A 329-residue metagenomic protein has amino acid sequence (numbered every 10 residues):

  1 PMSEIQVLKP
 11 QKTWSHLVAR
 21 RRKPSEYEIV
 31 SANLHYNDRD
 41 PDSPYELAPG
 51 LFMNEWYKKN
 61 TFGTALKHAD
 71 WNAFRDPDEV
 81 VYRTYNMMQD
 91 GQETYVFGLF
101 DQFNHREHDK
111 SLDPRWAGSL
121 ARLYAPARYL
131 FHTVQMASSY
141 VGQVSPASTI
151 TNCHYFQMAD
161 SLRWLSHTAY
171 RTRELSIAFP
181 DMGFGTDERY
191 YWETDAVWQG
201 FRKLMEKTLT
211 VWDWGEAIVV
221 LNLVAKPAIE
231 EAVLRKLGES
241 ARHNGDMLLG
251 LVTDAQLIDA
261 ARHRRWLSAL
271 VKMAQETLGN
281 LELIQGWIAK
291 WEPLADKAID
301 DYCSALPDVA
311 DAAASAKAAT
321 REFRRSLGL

Functional and structural regions predicted by a protein language model:
P1-L130, Q275-L329: Terminal targeting/low-complexity segments that flank the catalytic cores of oxidoreductases
D42-A48, P114-S145, W212-S240: Alpha-helical bundle segments that constitute or directly flank the non-heme di-iron/ferroxidase center
Y82, A117-F131, T151, M158 (+6 more regions): Amphipathic, non-membrane alpha-helical segments in soluble helical-bundle scaffolds
F103-L123, G183-L223: Acidic/His metal-coordination segments adjacent to aromatic residues that form catalytic metal sites in metalloenzymes
P114-W192: Long, hydrophobic, well-ordered secondary-structure blocks that form the structural core and pocket-lining surfaces
S139-C153, R171-D181, T208-A217, R235-A255 (+2 more regions): Inter-helical turn/loop segments and adjacent helix faces that build the functional surface of alpha-helical bundle
F156-E174, A228, A255-L270, K290 (+1 more regions): Alpha-helical scaffold segments in carbohydrate-active enzymes
Y191-E206, N222-R242, Q256-L267: A glycine-rich, aromatic-flanked flexible loop/lid motif
